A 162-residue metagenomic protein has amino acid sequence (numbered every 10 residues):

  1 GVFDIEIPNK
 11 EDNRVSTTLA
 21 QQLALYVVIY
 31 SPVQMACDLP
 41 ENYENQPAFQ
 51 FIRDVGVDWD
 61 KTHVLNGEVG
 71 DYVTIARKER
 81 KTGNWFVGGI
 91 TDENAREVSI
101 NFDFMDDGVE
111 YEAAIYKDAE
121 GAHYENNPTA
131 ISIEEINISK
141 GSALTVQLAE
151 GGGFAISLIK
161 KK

Functional and structural regions predicted by a protein language model:
G1-E41, N66: Glycan-recognition surfaces
N13-S16, T62-H63, Y72-R77, I100-F102 (+1 more regions): Generic recognition of flexible, low-complexity loop/linker segments
V28, V87, G151: Conserved, mostly hydrophobic/aromatic
D38-F86, H123-N127: Glycan-recognition and catalytic regions of carbohydrate-active enzymes
Y43-A48, V55, E93-N94, D103-G121: Active/binding-pocket-proximal capping segment
V69-Y111, F154-S157: Carbohydrate-binding surface patches
I115-G141: Solvent-exposed beta-strand/loop surfaces of large extracellular or lumenal domains
E135-K162: C-terminal beta-strand-rich structural cap/linker in extracellular carbohydrate-active enzymes
